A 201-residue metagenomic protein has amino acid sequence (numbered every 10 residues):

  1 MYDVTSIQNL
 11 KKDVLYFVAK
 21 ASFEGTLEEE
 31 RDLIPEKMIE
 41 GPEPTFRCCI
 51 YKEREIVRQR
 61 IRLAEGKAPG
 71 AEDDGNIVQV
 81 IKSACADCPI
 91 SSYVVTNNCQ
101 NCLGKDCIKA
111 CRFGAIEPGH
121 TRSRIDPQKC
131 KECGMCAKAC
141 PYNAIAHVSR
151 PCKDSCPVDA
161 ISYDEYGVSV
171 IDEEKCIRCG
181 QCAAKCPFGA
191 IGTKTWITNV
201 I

Functional and structural regions predicted by a protein language model:
M1-A139, N143-S155, D159: Ferredoxin-type iron-sulfur electron-transfer modules and their immediate structural context
V148-S149, K153-I201: Iron-sulfur-cluster electron-transfer modules
